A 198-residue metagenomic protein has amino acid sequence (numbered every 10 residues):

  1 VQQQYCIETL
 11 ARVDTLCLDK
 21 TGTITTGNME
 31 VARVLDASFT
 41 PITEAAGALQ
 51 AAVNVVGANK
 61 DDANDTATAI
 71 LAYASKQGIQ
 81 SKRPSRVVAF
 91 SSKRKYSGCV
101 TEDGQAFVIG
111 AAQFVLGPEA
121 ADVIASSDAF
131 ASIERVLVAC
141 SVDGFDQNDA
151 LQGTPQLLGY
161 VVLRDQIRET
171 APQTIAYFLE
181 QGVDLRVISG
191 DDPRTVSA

Functional and structural regions predicted by a protein language model:
V1-A11: Juxtamembrane coupling segments of multi-pass membrane pumps/enzymes
C6, I167-R168, L185-R186: Alpha-helix N-cap/helix-initiation motif
R12-L157, L163, A176-Y177, L185-A198: Cytosolic catalytic regions of ATP/NTP-dependent phosphoryl-transfer enzymes
I167-A176: The conserved cystathionine-beta-synthase
G182: Short glycine-rich hinge loops at helix-strand junctions in the catalytic core of two-component histidine kinases
